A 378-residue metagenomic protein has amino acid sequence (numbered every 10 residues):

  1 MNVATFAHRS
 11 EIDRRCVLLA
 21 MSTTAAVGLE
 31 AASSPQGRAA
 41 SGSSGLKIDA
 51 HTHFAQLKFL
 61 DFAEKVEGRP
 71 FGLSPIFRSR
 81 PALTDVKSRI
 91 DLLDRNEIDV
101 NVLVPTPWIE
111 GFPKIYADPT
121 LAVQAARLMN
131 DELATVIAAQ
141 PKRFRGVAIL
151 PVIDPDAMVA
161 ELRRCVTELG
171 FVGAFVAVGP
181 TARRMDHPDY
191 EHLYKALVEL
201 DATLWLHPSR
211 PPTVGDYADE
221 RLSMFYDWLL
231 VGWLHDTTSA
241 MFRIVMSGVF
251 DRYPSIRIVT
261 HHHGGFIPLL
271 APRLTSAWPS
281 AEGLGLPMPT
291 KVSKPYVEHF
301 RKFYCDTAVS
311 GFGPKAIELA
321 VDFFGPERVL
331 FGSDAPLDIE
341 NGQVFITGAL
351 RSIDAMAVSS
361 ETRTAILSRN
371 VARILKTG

Functional and structural regions predicted by a protein language model:
N2-A40, S44-L46, A50, L57-V100 (+8 more regions): Mid-to-C-terminal alpha-helical segments outside catalytic/metal-binding sites
F54, T106-P107, V152, P208-D216 (+1 more regions): Short glycine-enriched loops at secondary-structure junctions
F59-A63, K114-Y116, E161, D216-D219 (+4 more regions): Short aromatic-enriched loop/helix-cap "lid" or pocket-rim segments at secondary-structure transitions that line
R69, I137, R164-L330: Catalytic pocket-lining loop regions of alpha/beta-barrel enzymes, especially the amidohydrolase/enolase/GH5 lineages
L73-P81, A122-A126, W228-T237: A short acidic, glycine-rich active-site loop that binds or catalyzes chemistry on phosphate/adenosine moieties
L73-P81, S88-I115, R143-P151, V172-V176: Divalent metal-dependent hydrolysis catalytic cores, especially in the metallo-beta-lactamase
R80, T120, L150-A157, E161 (+2 more regions): Alpha-helical scaffold segments that form or flank carboxylate-/histidine-based iron centers
W108-A122, I153-D156, F225-Y226: Surface-exposed, active-site-proximal loop segments in enzymatic domains
